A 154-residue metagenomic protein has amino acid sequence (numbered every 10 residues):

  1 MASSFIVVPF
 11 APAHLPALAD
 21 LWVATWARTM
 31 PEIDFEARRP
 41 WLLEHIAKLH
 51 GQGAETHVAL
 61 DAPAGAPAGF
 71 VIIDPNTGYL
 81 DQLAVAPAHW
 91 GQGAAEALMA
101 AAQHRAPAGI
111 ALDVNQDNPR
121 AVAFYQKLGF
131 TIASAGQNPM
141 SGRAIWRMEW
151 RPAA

Functional and structural regions predicted by a protein language model:
M1-A13, A154: Conserved N-terminal entry element of GNAT/NAT acetyltransferase domains
P9-A88, M99-A101, R105: Acetyl-CoA-dependent GNAT
A86-A88, Q92, Q116-D117: Active-site acidic-Proline motif in GNAT/NAT acetyltransferases
E96, D117-S134, M140-A144: Conserved active-site alpha-helix within GNAT-family acetyltransferase domains
R105-D117: Conserved GNAT acetyl-CoA-binding A-motif
R147-A154: Terminal substrate-recognition subdomain of acyl/acetyltransferases
